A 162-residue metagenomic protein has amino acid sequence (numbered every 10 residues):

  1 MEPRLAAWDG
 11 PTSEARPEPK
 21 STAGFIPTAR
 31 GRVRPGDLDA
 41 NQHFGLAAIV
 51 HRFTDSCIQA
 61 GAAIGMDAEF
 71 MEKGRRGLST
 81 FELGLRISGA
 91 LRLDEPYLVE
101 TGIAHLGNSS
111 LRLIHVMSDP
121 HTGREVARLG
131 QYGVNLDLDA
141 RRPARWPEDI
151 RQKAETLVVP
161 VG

Functional and structural regions predicted by a protein language model:
E2-T80, L136-G162: Hot-dog-fold acyl-thioester-processing enzymes
T28, R124-V126: Local beta-strand/beta-hairpin segments that build beta-sheet-rich folds
R32, R86, Y132-V134: Residues in well-ordered beta-strands of folded domains
P35, H115-S118, G133: Generic short beta-strand
A60-L111, V126-L129: Hydrophobic beta-strand-centered segment that forms part of the acyl-chain substrate-binding groove
H121-G123, D139: Solvent-exposed strand-loop boundary residues in beta-sheet-rich modules
L129-Q131, P147: Short hydrophobic alpha-helix segments
